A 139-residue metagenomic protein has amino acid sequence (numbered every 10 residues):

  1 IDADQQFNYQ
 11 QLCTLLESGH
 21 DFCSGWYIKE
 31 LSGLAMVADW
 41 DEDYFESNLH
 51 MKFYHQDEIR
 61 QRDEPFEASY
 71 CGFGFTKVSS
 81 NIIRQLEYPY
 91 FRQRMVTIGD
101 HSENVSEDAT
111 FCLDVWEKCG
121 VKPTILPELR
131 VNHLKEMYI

Functional and structural regions predicted by a protein language model:
A3-Q6: Acidic metal-phosphate-binding loop of nucleotide-sugar-dependent transferases
N8-M95: Conserved catalytic core of nucleotide-sugar-dependent glycosyltransferases
E67, S80-Q85, P89-R92, V96-V105 (+2 more regions): Catalytic donor-sugar/metal-binding loop of nucleotide-sugar-dependent glycosyltransferases
